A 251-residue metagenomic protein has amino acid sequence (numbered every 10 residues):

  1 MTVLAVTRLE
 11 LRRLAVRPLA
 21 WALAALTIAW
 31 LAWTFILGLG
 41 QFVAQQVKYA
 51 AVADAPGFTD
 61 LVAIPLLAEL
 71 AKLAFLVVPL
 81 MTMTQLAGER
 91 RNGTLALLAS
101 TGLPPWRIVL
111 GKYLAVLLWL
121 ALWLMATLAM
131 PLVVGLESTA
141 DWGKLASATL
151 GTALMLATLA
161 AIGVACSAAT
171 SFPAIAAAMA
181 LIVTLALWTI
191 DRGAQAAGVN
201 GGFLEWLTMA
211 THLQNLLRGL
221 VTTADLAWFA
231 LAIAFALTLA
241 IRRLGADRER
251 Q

Functional and structural regions predicted by a protein language model:
M1-T27: Aromatic- and glycine-rich beta-strand/loop motifs that create alpha-glucan
P18-A44, L70-V77, I182-A186: Hydrophobic alpha-helical transmembrane segments of multi-pass membrane transport/permease proteins
L26, V62-G88: Long, hydrophobic alpha-helical segments
W33-I36, D54-A74, L110-P173, V221: Secretory targeting signals
L37-L61, A176-Q251: Terminal transmembrane helical anchor/hairpin motif
V78-T82, M130, A161-I162, L239-A240: Hydrophobic/aromatic residues in alpha-helical transmembrane segments
P79-A99, Y113: Transmembrane helix boundary and interhelical loop/hinge segments in multi-pass membrane proteins
